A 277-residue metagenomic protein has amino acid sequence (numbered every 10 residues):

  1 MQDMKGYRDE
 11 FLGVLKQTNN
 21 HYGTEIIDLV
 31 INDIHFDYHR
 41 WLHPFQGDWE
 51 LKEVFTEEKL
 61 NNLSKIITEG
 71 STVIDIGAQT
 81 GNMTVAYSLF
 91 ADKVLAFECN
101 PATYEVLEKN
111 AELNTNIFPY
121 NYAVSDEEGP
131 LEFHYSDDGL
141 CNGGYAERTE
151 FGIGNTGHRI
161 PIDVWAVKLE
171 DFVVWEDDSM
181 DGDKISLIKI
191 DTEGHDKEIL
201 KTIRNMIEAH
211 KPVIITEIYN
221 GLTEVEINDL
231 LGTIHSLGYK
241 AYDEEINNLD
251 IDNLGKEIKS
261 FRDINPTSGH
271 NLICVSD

Functional and structural regions predicted by a protein language model:
M1-F118, N155-R159, D163, V174-K184 (+1 more regions): S-adenosyl-L-methionine
N62, A86, F90, K109 (+2 more regions): A short acidic, amphipathic alpha-helical/loop segment
T72-T84, A102, A166-V225: Active-site segment flanking the S-adenosylmethionine/decSAM binding pocket in AdoMet-dependent transferases
E108-D171: S-adenosyl-L-methionine
G139-Y145, T233-S236, S260-G269: A polyampholytic, Gly/Pro-enriched intrinsically disordered region
L230-Y242: Conserved Class I S-adenosyl-L-methionine
